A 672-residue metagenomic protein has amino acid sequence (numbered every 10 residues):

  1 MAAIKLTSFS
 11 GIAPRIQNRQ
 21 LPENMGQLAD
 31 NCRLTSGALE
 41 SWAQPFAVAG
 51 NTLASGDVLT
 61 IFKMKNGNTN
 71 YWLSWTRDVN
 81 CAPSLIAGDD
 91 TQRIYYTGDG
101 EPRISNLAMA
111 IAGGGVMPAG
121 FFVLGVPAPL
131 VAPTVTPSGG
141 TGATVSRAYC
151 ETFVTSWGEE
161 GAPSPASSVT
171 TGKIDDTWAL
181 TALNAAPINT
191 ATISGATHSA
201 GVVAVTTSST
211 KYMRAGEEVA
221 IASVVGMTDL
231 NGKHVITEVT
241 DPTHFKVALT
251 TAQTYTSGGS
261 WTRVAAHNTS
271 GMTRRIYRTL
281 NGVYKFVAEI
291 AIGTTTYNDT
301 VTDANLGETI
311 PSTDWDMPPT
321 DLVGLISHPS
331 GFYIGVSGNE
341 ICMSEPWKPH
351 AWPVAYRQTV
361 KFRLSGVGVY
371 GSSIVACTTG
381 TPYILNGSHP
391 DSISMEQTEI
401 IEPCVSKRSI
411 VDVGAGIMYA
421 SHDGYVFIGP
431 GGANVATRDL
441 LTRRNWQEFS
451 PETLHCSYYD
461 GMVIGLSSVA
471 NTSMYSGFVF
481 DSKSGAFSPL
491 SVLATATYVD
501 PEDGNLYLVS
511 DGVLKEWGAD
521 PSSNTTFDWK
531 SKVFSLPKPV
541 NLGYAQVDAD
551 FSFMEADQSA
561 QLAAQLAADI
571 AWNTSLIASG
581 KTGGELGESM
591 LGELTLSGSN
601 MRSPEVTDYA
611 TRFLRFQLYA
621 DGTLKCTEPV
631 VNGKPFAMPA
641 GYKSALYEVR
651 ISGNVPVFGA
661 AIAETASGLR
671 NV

Functional and structural regions predicted by a protein language model:
A2-G98, S146-A148, V154-G158, S168 (+5 more regions): Beta-sheet repeat architectures centered on beta-propellers
D89-P118, N281-A288: Hydrophobic or amphipathic alpha-helical targeting/insertion segments
G100-A110, E151, I276, Y333 (+10 more regions): Hydrophobic beta-strand positions in blades of beta-propellers and related beta-sheet-rich domains
S105, T152-S156, A220-V224, A248-T250 (+6 more regions): Predominantly extracellular/luminal cell-surface or secreted proteins
P118-S146, F153-P187, T313-S457, A486-P489: Beta-propeller and closely related beta-pinwheel folds
P133-P187, A265-G324, L536-K538, A640-L646 (+1 more regions): Low-complexity, Ser/Thr/Pro-rich intrinsically disordered linker/stalk segments at domain junctions
A166-T170, H234-I236, V287-T295, L624-P635: Solvent-exposed serine/threonine-rich low-complexity stretches and specific carbohydrate-binding patches
A182-P318: Small/polar beta-strand repeat architecture
